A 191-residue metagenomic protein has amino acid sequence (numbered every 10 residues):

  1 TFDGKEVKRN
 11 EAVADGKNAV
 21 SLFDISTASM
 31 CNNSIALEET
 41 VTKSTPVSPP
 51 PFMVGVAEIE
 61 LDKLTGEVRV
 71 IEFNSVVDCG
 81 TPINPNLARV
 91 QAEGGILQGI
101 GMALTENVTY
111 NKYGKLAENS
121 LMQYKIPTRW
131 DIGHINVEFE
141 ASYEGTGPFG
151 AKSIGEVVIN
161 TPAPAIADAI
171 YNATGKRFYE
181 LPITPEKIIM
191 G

Functional and structural regions predicted by a protein language model:
T1-G191: C-terminal catalytic domains of large/alpha subunits in multi-subunit enzymes
